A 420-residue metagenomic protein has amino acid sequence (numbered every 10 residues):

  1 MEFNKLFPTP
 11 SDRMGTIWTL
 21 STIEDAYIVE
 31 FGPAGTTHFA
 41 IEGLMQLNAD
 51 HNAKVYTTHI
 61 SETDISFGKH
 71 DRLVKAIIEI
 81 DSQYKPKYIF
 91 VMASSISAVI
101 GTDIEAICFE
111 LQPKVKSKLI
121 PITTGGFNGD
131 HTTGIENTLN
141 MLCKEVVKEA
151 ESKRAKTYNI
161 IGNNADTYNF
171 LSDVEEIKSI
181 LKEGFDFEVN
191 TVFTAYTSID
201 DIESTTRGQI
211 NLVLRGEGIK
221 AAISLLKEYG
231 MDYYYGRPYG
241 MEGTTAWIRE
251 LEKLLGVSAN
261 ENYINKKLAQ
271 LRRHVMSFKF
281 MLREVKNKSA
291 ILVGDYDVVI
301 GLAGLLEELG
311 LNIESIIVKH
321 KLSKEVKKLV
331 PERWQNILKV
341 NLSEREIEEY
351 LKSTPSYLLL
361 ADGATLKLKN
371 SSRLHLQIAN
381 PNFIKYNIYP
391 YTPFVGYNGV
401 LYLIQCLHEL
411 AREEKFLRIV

Functional and structural regions predicted by a protein language model:
M1-V420: An N-terminal assembly and electron-transfer interface module characteristic of large anaerobic redox and radical
